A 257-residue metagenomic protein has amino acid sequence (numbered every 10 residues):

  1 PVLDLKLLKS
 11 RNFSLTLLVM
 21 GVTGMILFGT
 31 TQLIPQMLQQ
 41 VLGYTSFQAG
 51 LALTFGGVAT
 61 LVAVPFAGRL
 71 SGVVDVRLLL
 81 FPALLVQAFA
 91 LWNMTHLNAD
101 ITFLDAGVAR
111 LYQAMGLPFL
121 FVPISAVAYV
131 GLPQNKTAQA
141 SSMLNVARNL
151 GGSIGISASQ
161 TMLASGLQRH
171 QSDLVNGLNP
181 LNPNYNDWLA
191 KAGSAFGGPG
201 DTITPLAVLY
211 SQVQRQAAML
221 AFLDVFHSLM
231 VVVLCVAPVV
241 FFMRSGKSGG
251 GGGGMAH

Functional and structural regions predicted by a protein language model:
P1-R169: 12-transmembrane solute porter fold
F66, N93-L97, V236-G246: Residue-level signal for alpha-helical transmembrane segments in multi-pass membrane proteins
V127, M143-S245, G251-H257: Hydrophobic transmembrane architecture of multi-pass small-molecule transporters
